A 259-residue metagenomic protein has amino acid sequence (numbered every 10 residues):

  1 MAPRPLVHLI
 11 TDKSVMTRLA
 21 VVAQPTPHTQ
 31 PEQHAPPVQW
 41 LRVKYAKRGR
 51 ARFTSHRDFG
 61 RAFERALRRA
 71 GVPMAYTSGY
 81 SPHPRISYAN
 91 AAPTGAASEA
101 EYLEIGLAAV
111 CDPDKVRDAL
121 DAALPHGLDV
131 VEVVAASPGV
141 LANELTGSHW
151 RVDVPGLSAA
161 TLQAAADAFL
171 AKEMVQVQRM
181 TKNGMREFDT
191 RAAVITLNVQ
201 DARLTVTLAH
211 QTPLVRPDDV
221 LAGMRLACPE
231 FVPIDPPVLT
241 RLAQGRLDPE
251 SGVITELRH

Functional and structural regions predicted by a protein language model:
V7-H8, M16-A23, A35, A171-H259: Core RNA-modification/binding signature centered on pseudouridine synthases
T17-R65, R69-V72: Short, extreme N-terminal leader segments that mark the start of a protein/domain
Q39-A51, I105-G106, T146-L162: Terminal, regulation- and interaction-focused segments at domain boundaries
R50, A75-L107, S137: Short, charge-patterned binding micro-sites
E99-R151: Ordered, amphipathic secondary-structure segments that act as subunit-interaction surfaces in large macromolecular
A108-P113, L157-A159, Q211-P213: Helix N-cap motif at beta-to-alpha junctions
P113-L124, L162-A171, V220-L221: Short amphipathic alpha-helices in soluble, non-transmembrane regions that often serve as interface/regulatory elements
W150-K182: A contiguous pocket-lining binding segment that forms or flanks enzyme active sites
